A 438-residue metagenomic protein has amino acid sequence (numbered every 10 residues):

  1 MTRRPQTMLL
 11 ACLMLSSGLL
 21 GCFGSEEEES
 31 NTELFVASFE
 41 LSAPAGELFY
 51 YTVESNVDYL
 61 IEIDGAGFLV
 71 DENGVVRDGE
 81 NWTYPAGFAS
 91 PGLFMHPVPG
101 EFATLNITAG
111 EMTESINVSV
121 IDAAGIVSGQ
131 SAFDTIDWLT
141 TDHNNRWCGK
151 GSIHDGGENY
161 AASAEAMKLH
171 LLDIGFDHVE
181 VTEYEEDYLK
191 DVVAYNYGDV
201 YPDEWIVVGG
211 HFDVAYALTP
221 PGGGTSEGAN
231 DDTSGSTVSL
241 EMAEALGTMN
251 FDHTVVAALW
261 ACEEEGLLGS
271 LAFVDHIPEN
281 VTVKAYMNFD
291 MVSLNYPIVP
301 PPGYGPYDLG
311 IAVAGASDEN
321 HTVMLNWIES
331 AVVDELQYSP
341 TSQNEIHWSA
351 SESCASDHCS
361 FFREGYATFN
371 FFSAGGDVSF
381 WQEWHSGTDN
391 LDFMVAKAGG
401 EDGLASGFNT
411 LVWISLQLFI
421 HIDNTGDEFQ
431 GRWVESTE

Functional and structural regions predicted by a protein language model:
M1-E33, V53, L105-I107, W260: Secretory targeting signatures
L41-E47: Short, solvent-exposed loop/linker segments at the N-terminal edge of repeated beta-sheet extracellular domains
F94-F102: Surface-exposed, short loops/turns at beta-strand junctions within beta-sandwich domains
V118-N159, F380-N390: N-terminal capping segment at the start of a domain
I121, N288, V292-G310, W348-E438: Active-site-adjacent mobile loop/cap segments within catalytic or ligand-binding domains
D142-Y197, T341-S342: A non-catalytic alpha/beta surface segment that caps or lines the substrate-entry region of metallo-dependent hydrolase
V208, V214, T219-L267, S415: Alpha-helical metal-binding/catalytic segments enriched in His/Glu/Asp
W260-T368: Metal-dependent peptidase/peptidase-like ectodomains
